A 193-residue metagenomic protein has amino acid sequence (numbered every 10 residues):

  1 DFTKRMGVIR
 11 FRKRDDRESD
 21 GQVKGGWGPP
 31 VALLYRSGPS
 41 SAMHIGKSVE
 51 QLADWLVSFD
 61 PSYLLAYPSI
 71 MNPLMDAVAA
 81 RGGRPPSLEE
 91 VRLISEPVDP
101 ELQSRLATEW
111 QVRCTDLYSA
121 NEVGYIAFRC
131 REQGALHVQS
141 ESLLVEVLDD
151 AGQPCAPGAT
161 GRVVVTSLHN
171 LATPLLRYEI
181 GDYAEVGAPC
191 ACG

Functional and structural regions predicted by a protein language model:
D1-L33, P39-M43: Conserved AMP-binding loop of ANL adenylate-forming enzymes
L34-G193: Active-site glycine/GP-rich loop and adjacent strand/helix microenvironment that borders small-molecule binding pockets
